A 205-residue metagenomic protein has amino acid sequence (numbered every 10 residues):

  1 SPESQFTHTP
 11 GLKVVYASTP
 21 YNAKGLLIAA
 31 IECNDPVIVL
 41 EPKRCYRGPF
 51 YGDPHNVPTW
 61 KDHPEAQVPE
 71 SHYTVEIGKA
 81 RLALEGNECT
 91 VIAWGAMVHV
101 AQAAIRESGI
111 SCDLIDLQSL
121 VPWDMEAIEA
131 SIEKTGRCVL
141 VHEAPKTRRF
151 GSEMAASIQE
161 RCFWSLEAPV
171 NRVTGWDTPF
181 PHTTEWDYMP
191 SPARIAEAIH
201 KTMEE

Functional and structural regions predicted by a protein language model:
S1-C33, G175, A198, M203: Conserved thiamine diphosphate
G11-V14, Y21-Q67: Helix-enriched interaction subdomains in cytosolic or periplasmic regions, typified by TIR/SEFIR signaling/NADase cores
K43-R44, G48-E205: Thiamine diphosphate
